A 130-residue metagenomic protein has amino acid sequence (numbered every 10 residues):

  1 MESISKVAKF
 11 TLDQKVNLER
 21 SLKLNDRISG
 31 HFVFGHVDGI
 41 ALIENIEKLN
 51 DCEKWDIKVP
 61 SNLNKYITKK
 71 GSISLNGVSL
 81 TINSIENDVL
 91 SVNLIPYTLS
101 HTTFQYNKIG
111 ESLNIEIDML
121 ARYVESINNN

Functional and structural regions predicted by a protein language model:
M1-N130: Conserved loop->alpha-helix
